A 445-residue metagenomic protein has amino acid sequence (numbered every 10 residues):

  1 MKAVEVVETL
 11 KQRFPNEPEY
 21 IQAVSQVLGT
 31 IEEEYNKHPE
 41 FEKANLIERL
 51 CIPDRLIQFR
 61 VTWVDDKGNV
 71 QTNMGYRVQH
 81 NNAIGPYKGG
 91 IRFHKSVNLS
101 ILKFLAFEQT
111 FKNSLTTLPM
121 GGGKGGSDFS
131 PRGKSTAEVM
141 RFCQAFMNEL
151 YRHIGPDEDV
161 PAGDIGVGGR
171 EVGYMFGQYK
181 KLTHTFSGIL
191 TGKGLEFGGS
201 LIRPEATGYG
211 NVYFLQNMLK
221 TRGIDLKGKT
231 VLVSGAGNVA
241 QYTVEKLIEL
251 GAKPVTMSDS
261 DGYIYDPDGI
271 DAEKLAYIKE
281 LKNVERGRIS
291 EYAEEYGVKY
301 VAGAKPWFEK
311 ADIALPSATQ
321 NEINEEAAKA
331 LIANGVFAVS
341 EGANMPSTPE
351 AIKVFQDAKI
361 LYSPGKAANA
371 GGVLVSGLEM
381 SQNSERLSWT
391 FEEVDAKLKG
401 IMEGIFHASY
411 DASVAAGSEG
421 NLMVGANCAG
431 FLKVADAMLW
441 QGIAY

Functional and structural regions predicted by a protein language model:
K2-A23, M218, I332-Y445: Adenosine-phosphate binding glycine-rich loop
I21, K37-A44, T117, I154-G163 (+4 more regions): Flexible, glycine/charged-enriched surface loops at secondary-structure junctions
E40-N69: Structured beta-strand/loop patches that form or line metal/cofactor-binding pockets in enzymes
F59-M120, K124, D128: Phosphate-interaction motifs
H94, N113-K227: Glycine/serine-rich phosphate-binding loop and adjoining beta1-alpha1 elements at the start of nucleotide-handling
T191-G194, G199-K310: Glycine-rich phosphate/diphosphate-binding loop of Rossmann-like nucleotide-binding domains
G262-Y362, A367: Rossmann-like adenosine-cofactor binding region
